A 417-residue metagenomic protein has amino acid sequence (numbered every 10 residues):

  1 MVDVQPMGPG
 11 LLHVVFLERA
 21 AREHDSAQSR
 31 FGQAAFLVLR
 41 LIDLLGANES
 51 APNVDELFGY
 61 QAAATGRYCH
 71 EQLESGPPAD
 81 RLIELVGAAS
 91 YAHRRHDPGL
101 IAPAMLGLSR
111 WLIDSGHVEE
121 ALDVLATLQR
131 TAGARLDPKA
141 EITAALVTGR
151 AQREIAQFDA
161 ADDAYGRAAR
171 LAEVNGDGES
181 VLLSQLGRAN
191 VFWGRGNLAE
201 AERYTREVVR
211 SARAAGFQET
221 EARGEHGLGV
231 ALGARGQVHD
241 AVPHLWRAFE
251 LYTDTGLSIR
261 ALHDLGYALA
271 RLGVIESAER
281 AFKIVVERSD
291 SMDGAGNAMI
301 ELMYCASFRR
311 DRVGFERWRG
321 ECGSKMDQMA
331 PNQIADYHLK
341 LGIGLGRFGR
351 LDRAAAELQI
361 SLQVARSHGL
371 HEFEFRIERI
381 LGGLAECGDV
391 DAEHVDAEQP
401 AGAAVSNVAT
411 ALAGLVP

Functional and structural regions predicted by a protein language model:
M1-R81, Q328-P417: C-terminal non-catalytic interaction modules
V86-Y91, A126-A134, G166-D177, R206-F217 (+4 more regions): Amphipathic alpha-helical segments of tetratricopeptide repeats
P103, T143, L183-S184, R223 (+6 more regions): Residue register of alpha-helical TPR repeats
